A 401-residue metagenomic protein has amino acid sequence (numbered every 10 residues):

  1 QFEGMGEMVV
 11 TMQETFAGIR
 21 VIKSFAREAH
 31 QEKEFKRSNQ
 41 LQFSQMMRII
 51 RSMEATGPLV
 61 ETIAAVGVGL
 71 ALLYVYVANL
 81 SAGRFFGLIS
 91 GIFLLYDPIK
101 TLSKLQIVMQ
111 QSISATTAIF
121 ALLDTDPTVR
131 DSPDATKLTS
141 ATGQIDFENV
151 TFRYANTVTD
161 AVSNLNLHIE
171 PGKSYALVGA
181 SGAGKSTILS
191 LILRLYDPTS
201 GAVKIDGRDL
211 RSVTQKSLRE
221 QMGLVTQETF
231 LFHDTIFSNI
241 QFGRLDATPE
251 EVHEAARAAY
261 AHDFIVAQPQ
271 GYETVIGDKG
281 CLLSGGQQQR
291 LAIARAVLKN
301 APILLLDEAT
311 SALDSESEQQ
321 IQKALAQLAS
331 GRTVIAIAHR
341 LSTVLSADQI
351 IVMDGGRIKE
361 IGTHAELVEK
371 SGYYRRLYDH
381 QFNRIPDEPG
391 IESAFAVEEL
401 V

Functional and structural regions predicted by a protein language model:
Q1-E14, R20-G69, V108-Q111, T128 (+2 more regions): An intracellular "coupling" helix at the cytosolic face of ABC transporter transmembrane type-1 domains
M5, E28, E32, S52 (+9 more regions): Short, structured helix-loop boundary elements
T11, T15, F25, L122 (+2 more regions): Conserved catalytic core of Hanks-type protein kinase domains
K23-F25, Q31-E34, I63, L72 (+6 more regions): Short, hydrophobic secondary-structure boundary micro-motifs
F35, I119, F147-N149: Conserved catalytic Walker-motif region of ABC-type ATPase nucleotide-binding domains
R48-A118, L122-L123: Helix-loop-helix
S132, L138-V401: ABC-type nucleotide-binding domain
